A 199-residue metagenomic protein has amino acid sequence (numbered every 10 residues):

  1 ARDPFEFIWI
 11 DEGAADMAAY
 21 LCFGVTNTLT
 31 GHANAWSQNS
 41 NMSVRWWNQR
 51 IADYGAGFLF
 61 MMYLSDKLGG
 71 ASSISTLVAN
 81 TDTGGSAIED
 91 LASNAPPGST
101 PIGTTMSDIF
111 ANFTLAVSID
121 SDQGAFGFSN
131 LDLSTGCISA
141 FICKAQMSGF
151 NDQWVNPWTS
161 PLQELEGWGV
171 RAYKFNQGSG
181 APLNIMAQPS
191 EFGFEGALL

Functional and structural regions predicted by a protein language model:
A1-S37: Zinc-dependent metallopeptidase catalytic helix centered on the HExxH motif and its immediate flanking segment
F5, H32, M42-S43, F150 (+2 more regions): Acidic, low-complexity intrinsically disordered regions
W9, W36, W46-W47, W154 (+2 more regions): A residue-identity detector for tryptophan
G13, S40, R50-I51, W158 (+2 more regions): Short, isolated positions within intrinsically disordered regulatory regions of eukaryotic proteins
S37-I119: Active-site-proximal alpha-helical
T83-L199: Beta/coil-rich, acidic/histidine-enriched accessory regions frequently appended to metallopeptidases
